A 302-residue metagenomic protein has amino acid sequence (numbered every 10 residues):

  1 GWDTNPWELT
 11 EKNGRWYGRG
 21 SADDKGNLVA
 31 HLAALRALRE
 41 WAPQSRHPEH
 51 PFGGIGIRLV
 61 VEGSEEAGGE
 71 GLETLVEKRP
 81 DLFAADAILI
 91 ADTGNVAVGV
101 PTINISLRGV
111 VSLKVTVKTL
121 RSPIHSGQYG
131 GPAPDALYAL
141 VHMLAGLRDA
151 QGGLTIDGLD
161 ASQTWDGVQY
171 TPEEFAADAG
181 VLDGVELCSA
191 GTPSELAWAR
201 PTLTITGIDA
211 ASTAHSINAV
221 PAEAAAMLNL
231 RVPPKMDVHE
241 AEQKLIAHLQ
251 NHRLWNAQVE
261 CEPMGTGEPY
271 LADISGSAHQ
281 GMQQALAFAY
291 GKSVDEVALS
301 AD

Functional and structural regions predicted by a protein language model:
G1-R58: Active-site metal-coordination/substrate-binding segment of hydrolases, especially metallo-dependent peptidases
D3, A97-V98, G153-H215, A219-E223 (+3 more regions): An extended, acidic, His-containing surface patch that forms the Zn2+-binding/catalytic region of metallohydrolases
W16-G18, R121-G127, A214: Short small-residue beta-strand/loop micro-motif enriched in glycine and branched aliphatics
A22, R121, L230-D237, G267: A generic structural motif
V29-R36, E73, L137-A145, T206 (+1 more regions): Predominant activation on well-ordered alpha-helical scaffold segments within soluble catalytic domains
H50-P51, N104-V110, A197, I217-P221: Short glycine/proline-enriched loop/turn "hinge" motifs that connect secondary-structure elements and lie
F52-D135: Histidine/acidic-residue-rich, glycine-tolerant segments that coordinate divalent metal ions
G130-G152: A short core secondary-structure module
